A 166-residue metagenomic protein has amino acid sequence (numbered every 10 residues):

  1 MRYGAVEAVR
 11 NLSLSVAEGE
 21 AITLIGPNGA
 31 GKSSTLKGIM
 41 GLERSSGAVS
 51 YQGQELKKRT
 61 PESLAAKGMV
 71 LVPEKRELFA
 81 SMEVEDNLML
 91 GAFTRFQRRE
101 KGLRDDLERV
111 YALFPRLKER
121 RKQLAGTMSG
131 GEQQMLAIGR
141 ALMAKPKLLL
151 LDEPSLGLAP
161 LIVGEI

Functional and structural regions predicted by a protein language model:
M1-I166: Glycine-rich phosphate-binding loops of nucleotide-dependent enzymes
